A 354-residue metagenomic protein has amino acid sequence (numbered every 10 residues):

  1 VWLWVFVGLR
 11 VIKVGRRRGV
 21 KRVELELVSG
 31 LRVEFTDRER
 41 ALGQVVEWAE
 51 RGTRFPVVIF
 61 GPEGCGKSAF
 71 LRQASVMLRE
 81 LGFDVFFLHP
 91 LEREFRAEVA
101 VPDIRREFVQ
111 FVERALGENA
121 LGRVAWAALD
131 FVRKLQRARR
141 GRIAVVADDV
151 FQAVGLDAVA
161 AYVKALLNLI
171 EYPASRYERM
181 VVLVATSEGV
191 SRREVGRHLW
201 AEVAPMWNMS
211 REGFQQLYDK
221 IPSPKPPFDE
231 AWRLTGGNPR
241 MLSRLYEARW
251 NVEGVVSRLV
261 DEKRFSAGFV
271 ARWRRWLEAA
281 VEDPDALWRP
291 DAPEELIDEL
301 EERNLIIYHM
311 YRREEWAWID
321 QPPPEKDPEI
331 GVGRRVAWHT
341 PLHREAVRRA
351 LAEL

Functional and structural regions predicted by a protein language model:
W2-V57, M77-L81, L91, A174-S175 (+2 more regions): A short, basic N-terminal segment
R38, S68, N238: Short, conserved phosphate/pyrophosphate- and ester-handling motifs at nucleotide-, phospho-/glycolipid
T53-R72: Walker A/P-loop nucleotide-binding motif
L91-A120: Conserved NTP-binding/hydrolysis module of P-loop NTPases
R123-H198: Conserved Walker B catalytic segment
V203-L234, R240, L245: Conserved small helical "lid"/interfacial subdomain of P-loop NTPases
F228, L242-W318: Winged-helix-like regulatory helical subdomains adjacent to P-loop NTPase cores
L305-L354: Short capping/hinge segments at domain boundaries that bridge a core fold to an adjacent linker or tail
